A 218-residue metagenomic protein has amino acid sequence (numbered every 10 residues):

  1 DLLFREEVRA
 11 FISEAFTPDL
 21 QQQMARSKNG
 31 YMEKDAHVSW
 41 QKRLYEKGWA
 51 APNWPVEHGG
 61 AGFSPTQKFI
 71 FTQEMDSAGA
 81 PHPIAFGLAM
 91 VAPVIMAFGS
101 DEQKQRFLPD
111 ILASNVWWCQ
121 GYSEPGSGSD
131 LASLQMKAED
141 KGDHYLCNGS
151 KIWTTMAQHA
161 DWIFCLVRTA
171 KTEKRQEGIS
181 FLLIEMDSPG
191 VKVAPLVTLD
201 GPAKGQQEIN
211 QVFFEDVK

Functional and structural regions predicted by a protein language model:
D1, I12, G48, P55 (+7 more regions): Buried hydrophobic positions in well-ordered alpha/beta secondary-structure cores of metabolic enzymes
D19-R43: Short secondary-structure junction/hinge motifs that connect adjacent elements
V38-N115, M156-W162: Internal helix-loop-helix
G48, P52, F71-D76, L166-V167 (+2 more regions): Short Ser/Thr-interspersed hydrophobic loop/turn segments at strand-loop and sheet-helix junctions that line or gate
I84-A85, G126-S129, W153-M156, K171-E173 (+1 more regions): Short Gly/Pro-enriched turn/cap motifs at secondary-structure boundaries
S114-Y122, L166: A short, Trp-centered hydrophobic/proline-enriched beta-strand micro-motif
S133, D187-V217: Flexible, small-/acidic-enriched active-site or ligand-binding loops
Q135, H144, N148-A194: A short core secondary-structure module
